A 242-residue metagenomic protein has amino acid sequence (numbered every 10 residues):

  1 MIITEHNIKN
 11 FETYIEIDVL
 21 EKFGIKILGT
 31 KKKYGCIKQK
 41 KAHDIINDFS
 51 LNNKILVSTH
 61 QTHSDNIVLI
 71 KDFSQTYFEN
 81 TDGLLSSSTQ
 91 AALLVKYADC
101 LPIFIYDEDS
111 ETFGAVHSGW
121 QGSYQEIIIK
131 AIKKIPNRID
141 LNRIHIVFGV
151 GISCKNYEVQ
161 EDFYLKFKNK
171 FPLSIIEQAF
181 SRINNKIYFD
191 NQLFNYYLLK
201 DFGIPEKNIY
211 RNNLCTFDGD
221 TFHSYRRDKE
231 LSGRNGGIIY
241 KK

Functional and structural regions predicted by a protein language model:
M1-K242: Active-site microenvironment for binding and transforming phosphate-containing groups
